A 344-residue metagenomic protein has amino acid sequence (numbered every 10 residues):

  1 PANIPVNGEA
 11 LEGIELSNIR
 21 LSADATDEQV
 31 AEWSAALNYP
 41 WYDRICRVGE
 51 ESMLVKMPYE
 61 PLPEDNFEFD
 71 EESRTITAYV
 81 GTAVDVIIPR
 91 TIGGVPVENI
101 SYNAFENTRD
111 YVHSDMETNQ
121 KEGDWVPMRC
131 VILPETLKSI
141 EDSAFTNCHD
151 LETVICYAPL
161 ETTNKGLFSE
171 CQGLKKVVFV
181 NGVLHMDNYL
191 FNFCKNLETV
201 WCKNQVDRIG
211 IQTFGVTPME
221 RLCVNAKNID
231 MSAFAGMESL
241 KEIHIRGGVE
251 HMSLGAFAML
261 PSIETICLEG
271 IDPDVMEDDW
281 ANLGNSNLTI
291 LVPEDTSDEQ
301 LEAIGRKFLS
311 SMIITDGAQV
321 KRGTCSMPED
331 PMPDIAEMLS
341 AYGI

Functional and structural regions predicted by a protein language model:
P1-V6, L16-Q29, C46-E50, E64-E72 (+12 more regions): Structural signature of tandem-repeat unit edges
A10-G13, Q29-D43, D278-L283, D298-M312: Short, aromatic/basic amphipathic alpha-helical patches
L37-P58, I304-R322: Repeat-associated, polar segments at repeat-unit boundaries in modular proteins
E60-L62: Surface-exposed cap/linker segments adjacent to membranes
F105, I140, A144, E161-T163 (+4 more regions): Extracellular leucine-rich repeat
